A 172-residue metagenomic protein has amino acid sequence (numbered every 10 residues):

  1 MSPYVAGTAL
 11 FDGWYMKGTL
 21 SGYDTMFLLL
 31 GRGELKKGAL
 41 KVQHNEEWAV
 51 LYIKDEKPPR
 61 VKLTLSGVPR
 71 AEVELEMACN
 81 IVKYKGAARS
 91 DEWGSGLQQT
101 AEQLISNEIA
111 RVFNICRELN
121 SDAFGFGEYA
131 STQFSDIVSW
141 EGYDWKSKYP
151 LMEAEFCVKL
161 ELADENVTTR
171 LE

Functional and structural regions predicted by a protein language model:
M1-E172: Membrane-proximal alpha-helical signals and transmembrane carboxylates
